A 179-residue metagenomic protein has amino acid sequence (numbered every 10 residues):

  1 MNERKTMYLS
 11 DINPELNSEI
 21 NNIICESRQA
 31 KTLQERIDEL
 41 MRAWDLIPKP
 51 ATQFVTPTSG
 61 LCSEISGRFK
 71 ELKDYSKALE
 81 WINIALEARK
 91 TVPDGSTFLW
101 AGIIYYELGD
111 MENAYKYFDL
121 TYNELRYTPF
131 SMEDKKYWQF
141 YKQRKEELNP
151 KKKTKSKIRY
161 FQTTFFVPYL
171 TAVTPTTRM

Functional and structural regions predicted by a protein language model:
P48-D94: Alpha-helical adaptor scaffolds
A51-V55, T91-S96, N123-K136: Boundary/linker segments of alpha-helical solenoid repeat arrays
Y106, D110-P129: TPR/TPR-like (Sel1-like) alpha-helical repeat modules
